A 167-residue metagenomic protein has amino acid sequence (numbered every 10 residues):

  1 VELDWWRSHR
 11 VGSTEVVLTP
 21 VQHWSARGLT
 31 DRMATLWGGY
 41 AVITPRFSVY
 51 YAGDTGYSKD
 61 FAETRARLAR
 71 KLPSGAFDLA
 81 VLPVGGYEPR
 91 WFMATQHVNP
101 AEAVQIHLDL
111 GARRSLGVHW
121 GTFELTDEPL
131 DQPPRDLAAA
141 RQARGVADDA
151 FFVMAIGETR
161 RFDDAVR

Functional and structural regions predicted by a protein language model:
E2-G75, A139, A155-R167: Core dinuclear metal-dependent hydrolase active-site scaffold
S48, G56-A155: Cap/insert and terminal regions of metallo-dependent hydrolase folds
